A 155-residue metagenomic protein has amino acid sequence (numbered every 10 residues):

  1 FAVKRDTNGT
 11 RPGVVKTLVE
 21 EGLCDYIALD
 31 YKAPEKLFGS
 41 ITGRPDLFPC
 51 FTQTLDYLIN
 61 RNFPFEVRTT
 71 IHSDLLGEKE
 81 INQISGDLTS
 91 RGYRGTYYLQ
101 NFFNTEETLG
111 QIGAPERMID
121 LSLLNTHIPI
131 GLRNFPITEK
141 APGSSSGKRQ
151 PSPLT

Functional and structural regions predicted by a protein language model:
F1-G113: Conserved AdoMet/S-adenosylmethionine-binding subsite of the radical SAM
T52, E116-S122: Short alpha-helix
L109-M118, G147: SAM/dcSAM-binding transferase cores
L121-T155: A C-terminal junction/extension of Radical SAM enzymes
